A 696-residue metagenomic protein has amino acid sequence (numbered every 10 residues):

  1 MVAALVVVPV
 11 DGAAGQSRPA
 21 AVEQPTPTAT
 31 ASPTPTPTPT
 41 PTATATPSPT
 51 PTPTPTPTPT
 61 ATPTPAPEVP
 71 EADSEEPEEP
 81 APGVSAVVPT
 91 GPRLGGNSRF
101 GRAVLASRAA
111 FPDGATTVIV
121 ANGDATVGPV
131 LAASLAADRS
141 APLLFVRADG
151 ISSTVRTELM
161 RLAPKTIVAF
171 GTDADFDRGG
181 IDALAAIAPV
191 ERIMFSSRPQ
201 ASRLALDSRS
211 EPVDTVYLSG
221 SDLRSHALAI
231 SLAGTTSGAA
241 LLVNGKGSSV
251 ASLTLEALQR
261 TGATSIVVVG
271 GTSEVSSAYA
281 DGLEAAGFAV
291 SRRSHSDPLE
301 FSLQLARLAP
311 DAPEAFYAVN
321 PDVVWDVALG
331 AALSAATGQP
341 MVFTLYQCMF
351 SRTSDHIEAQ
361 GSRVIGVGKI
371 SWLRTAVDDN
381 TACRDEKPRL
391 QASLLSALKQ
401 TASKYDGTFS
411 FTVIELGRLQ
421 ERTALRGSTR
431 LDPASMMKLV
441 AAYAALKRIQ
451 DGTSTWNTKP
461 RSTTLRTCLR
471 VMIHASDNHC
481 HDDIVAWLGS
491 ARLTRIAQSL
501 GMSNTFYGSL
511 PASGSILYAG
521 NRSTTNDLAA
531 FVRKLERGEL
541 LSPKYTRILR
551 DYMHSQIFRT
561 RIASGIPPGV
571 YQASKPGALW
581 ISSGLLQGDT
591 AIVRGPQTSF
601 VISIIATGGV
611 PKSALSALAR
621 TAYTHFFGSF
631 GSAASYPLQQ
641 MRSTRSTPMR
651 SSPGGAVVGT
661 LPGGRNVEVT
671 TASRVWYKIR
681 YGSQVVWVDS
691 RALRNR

Functional and structural regions predicted by a protein language model:
E76-E386: Extracellular glycan-binding segments that recognize GlcNAc-based cell-wall polysaccharides
L131, L135, R430-W456, M472 (+1 more regions): Active-site SXXK
S140-F145, P340, K447-R466, S542-P543: Short, well-structured active-site flanking segments
R384-T429, T621, H625: Beta-lactamase-like hydrolase cores
T408, H481-L540: Mid-domain, small-residue-enriched loop/turn segments at the edges of structured enzyme/sensor domains
T560-S616, R620-F627: Short, Gly/Ser/Thr-enriched beta-strand-loop segments that form substrate-interacting elements of hydrolase/peptidase
G628-Y636, R680-R696: Boundary regions of SH3-family modules and the immediately adjacent low-complexity/disordered segments in eukaryotic
T660-R691: SH3/SH3-like beta-barrel superfamily modules
